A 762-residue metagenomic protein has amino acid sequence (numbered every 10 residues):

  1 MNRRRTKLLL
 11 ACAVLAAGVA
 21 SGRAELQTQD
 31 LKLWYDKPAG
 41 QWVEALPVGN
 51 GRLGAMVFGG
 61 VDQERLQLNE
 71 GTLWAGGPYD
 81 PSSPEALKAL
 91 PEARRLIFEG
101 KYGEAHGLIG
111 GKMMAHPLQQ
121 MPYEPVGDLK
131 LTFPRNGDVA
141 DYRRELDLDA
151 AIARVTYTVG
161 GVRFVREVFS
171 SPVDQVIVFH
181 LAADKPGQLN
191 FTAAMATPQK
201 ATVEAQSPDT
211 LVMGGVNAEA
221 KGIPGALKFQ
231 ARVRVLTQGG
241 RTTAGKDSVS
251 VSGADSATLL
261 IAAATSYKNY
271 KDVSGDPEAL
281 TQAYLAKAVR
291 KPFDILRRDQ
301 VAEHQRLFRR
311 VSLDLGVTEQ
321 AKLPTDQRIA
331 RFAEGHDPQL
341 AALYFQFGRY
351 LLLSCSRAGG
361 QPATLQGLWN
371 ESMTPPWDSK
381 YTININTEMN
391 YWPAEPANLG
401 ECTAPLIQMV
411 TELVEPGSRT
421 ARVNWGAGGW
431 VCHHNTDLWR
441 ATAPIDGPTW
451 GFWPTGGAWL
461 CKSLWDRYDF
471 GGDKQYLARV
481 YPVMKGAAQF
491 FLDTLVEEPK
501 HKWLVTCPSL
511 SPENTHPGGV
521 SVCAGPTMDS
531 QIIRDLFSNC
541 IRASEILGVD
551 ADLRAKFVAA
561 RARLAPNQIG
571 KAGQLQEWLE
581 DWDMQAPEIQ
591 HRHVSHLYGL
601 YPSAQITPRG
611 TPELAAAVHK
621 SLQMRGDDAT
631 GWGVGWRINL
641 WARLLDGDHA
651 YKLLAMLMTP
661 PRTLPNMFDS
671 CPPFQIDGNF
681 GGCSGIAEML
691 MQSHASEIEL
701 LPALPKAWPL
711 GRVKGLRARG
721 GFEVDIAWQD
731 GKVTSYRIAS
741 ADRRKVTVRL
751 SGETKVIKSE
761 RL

Functional and structural regions predicted by a protein language model:
M1-L10: Bacterial N-terminal signal peptides that target proteins for export
L10-G18: Bacterial N-terminal signal peptides
S21-R23: Sec/Tat signal peptide C-region and signal peptidase I cleavage site
E25-T449, T455, D466-Y468, K485-A488 (+6 more regions): Aromatic-residue-lined binding/catalytic grooves and analogous aromatic/hydrophobic interfacial grooves in multimeric
I385-E395, P454-W465, M528-S538, S595-A604 (+2 more regions): Well-ordered alpha-helical segments within folded domains of soluble proteins
D466-R467, G471, Q475-Y476, A487-E497 (+4 more regions): Non-catalytic carbohydrate-binding regions of carbohydrate-active enzymes
G486-A543: Acidic/histidine-rich catalytic neighborhood
